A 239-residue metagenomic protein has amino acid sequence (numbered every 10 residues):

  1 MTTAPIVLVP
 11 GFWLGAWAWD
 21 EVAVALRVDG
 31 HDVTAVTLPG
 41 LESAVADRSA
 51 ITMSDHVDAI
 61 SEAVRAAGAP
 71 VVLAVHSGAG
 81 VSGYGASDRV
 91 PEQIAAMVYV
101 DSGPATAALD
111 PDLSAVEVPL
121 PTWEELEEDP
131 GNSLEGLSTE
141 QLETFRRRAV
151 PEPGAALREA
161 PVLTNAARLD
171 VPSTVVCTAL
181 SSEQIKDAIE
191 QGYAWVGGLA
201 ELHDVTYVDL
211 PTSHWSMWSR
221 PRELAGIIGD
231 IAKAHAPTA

Functional and structural regions predicted by a protein language model:
T2-S43, G68, E92: Conserved HGGG/HGGXW glycine-rich cap/lid loop of the alpha/beta-hydrolase fold
G40-V72, D88, S114-E117: Active-site loop/oxyanion-hole signature of alpha/beta-hydrolase fold enzymes
V72-A74, M97, V175: Conserved alpha/beta-hydrolase fold motif
A74-G83: Gly/Ala-rich beta-loop-alpha elbow adjacent to hydrolase catalytic centers
D88-N132, V162, Q184-I185, E190-G192: Flexible "cap/lid" loop of the alpha/beta hydrolase fold
R147-A166: Active-site nucleophile elbow and catalytic-triad environment of alpha/beta-hydrolase enzymes
L169, V175-C177: Short beta-strand/loop motif that positions the catalytic acidic residue of the alpha/beta-hydrolase fold
S182-P211, E223-I231: Conserved loop-alpha-helix segment in the C-terminal half of the alpha/beta-hydrolase fold that carries the catalytic
